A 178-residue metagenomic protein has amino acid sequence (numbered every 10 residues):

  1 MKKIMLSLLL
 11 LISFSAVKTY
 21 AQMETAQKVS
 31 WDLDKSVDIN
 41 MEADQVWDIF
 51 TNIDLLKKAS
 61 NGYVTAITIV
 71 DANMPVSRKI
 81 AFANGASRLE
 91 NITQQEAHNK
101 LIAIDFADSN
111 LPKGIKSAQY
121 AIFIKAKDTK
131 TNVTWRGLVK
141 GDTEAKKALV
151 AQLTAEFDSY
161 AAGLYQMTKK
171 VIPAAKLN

Functional and structural regions predicted by a protein language model:
M1-E24: Bacterial Sec-dependent N-terminal signal peptides
T19-D71: Hydrophobic ligand-binding cavity/cleft-lining segments
A21, N132, R136-N178: A conserved amphipathic terminal alpha-helix motif
S30, A83-G85: Glycine-centered tight beta-turn/hairpin loop motif at sheet-sheet or coil-to-beta transitions
Q45-I49, L56, R78, I92 (+2 more regions): Hydrophobic pocket/interface hotspot
I49-A59, H98, Y160-G163, M167-V171: Structured segments of extracytoplasmic/periplasmic soluble domains in secreted or envelope-associated proteins
N61-G62, D71-P75, I102-D108: Short Pro/Gly-enriched beta-strand edge/turn motifs at strand-loop
G85-N132, L138, K170: Hydrophobic-ligand binding "helix-grip"
